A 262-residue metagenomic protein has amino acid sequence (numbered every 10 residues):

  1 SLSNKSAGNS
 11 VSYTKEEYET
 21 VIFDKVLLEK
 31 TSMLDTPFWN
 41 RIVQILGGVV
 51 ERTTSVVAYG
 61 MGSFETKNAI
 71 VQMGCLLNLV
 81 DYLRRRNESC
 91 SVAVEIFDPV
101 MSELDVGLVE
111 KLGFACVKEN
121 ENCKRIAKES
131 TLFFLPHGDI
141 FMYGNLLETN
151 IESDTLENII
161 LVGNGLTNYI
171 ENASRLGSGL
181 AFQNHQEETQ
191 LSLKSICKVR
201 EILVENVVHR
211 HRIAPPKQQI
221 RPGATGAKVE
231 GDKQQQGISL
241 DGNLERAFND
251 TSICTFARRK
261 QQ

Functional and structural regions predicted by a protein language model:
S1-Y59, S63-R86, F97-Q262: Domain-level detector for long C-terminal conserved domains
V92-E95: Short beta-strand element of Class I
